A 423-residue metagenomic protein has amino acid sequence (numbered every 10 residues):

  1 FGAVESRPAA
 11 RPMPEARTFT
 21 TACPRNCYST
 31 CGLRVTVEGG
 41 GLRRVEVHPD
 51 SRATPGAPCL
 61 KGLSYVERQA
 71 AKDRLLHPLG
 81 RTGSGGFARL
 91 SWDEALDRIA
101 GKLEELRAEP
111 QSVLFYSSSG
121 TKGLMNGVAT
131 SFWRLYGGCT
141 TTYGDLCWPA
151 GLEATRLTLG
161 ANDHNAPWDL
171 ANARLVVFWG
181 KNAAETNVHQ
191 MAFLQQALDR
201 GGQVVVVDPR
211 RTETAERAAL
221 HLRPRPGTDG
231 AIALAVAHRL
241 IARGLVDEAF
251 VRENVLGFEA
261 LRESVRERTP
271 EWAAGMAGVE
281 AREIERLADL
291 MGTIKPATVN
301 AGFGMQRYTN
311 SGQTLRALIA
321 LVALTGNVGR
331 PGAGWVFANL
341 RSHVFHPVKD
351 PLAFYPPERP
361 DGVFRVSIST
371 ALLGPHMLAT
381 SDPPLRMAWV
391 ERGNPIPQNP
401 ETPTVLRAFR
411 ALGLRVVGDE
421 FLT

Functional and structural regions predicted by a protein language model:
F1-R243, E253, E280, P384 (+2 more regions): N-terminal export/assembly segments and adjacent metallocofactor-ligating motifs of anaerobic energy-metabolism
G41, P149-A320, L324-R330, A338-T423: Non-catalytic alpha/beta scaffold blocks inside enzyme catalytic domains
